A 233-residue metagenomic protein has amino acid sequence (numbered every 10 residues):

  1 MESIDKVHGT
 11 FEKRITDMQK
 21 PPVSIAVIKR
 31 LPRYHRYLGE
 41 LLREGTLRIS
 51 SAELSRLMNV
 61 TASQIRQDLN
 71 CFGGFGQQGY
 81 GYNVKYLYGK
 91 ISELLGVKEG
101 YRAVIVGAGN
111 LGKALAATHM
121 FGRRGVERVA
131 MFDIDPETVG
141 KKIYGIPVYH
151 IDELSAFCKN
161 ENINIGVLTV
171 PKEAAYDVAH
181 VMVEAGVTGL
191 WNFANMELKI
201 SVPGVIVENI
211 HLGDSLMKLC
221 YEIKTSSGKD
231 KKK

Functional and structural regions predicted by a protein language model:
M1-L47: Extreme N-terminal segment that seeds HTH/winged-HTH DNA-binding domains in transcriptional regulators
G39-L42, G145-K232: Phosphate-bearing ligand-interacting subdomains that bind or position ATP/ADP/UDP/GDP/NAD(P) or nucleotide-linked
R48, A52, L57-G100: HTH-adjacent hinge/linker in prokaryotic transcriptional regulators
A108-G109: Glycine-rich Rossmann-fold phosphate-binding loop(s) that bind the pyrophosphate of adenine dinucleotide cofactors
G112: N-terminal Rossmann-fold NAD(P) dinucleotide-binding loop
R123-Y144: NAD(P)-binding Rossmann-fold cofactor-contacting core
